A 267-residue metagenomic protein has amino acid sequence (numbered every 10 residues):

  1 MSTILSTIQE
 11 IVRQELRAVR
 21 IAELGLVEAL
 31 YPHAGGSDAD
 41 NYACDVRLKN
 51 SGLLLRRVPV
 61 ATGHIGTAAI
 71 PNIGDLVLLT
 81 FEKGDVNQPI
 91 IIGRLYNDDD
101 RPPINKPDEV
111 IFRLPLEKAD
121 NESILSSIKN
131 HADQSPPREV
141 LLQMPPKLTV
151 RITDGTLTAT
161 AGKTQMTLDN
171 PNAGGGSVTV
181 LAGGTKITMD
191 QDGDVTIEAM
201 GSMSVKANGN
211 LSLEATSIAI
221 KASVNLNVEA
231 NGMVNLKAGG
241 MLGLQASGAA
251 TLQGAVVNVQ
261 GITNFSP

Functional and structural regions predicted by a protein language model:
M1-E214, K221: Hydrophobic packing positions characteristic of elongated beta-solenoid/beta-helix-type spike/fiber shafts
I73, G183, D192, S217 (+4 more regions): Residue-level recognition of short loop/turn positions
I197, V205, L213, I220 (+4 more regions): Alpha-helical metal-binding/catalytic segments enriched in His/Glu/Asp
K237-M241, Q245-P267: Predominantly polar beta-repeat domains that present long G/T/S/D/N-rich surfaces used to bind, process, or adhere
